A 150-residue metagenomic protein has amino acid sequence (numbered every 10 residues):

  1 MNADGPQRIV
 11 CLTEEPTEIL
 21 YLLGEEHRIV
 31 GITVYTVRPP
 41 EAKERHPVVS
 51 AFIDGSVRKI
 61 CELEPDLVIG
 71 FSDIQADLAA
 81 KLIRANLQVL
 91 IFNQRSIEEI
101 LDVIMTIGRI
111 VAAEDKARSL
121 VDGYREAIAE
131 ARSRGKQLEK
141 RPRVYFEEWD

Functional and structural regions predicted by a protein language model:
M1-D150: N-terminal ligand-binding lobe of clamshell/alpha-beta domains
